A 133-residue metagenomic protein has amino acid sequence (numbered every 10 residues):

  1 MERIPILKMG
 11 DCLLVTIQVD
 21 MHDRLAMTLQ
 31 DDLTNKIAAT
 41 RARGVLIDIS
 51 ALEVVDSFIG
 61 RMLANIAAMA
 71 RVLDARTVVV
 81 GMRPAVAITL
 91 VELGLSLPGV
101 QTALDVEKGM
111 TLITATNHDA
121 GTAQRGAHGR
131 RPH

Functional and structural regions predicted by a protein language model:
E2-Q30: STAS-typified acidic loop motif
P5-K8, N35-A39: Short, conserved, surface-exposed binding loops centered on an aromatic residue
L14, K108-T111: A short acidic, often aromatic-flanked loop/helix-cap motif at beta-alpha or helix-coil junctions that lines enzyme
A26-N35, D74: Expand to "…catalyze enediolate/carbanion chemistry for C-C bond making/breaking, isomerization, decarboxylation
M27-D31, R61, T111: Short, contiguous clusters of charged residues that form electrostatic/catalytic patches at enzyme active sites, used
T40-R43, I47-S96: Amphipathic alpha-helical interaction surfaces in cytosolic regulatory modules
G99-G109: Short acidic-hydrophobic, aromatic-tinged amphipathic segments that line or gate anion-handling sites
I113-H133: Intrinsically disordered or compositionally simple regulatory linkers and C-terminal tails in signal-transduction
